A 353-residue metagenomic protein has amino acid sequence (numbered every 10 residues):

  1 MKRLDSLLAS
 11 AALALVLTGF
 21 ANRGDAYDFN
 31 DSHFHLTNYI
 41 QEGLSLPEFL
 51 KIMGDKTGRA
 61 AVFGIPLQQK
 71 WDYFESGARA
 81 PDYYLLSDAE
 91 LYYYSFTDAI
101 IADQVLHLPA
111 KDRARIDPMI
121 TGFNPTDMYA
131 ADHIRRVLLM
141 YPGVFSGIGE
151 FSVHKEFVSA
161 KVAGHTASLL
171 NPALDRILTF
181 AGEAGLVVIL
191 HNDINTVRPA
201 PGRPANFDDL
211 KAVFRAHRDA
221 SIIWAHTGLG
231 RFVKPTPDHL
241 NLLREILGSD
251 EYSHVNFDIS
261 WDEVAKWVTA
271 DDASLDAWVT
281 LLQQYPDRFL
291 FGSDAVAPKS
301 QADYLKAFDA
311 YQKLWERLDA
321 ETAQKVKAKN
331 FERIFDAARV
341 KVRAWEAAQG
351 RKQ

Functional and structural regions predicted by a protein language model:
M1-A11: Bacterial N-terminal signal peptides that target proteins for export
R3-L4, A21-S32, Q41, S45-A60 (+2 more regions): Mid-to-C-terminal alpha-helical segments outside catalytic/metal-binding sites
A9-G19: Bacterial N-terminal signal peptides
F20-D103, P109: An N-terminally biased module of ancient metal coordination in phosphate/nucleic-acid-related enzymes
R23, Y27, S76-T196, N256 (+1 more regions): Active-site gating/metal-coordination segments in enzymes
N30-S32, A60-G64, M119-T121, G149 (+3 more regions): Active-site neighborhood of phospho(di)ester-bond hydrolases with catalytic His/Asp-centered motifs
L36-S45, L67-W71, L91-T97, F123-A131 (+6 more regions): Acidic-and-aromatic substrate-binding clefts and catalytic sites of carbohydrate-active enzymes
K155, V162-L290, V342, K352: Catalytic pocket-lining loop regions of alpha/beta-barrel enzymes, especially the amidohydrolase/enolase/GH5 lineages
